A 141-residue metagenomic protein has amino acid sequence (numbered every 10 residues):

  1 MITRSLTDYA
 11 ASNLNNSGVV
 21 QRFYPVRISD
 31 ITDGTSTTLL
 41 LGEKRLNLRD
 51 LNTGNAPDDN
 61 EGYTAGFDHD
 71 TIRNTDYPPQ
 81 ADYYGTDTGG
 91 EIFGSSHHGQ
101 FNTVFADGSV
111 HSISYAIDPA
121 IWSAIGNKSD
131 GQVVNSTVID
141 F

Functional and structural regions predicted by a protein language model:
M1-F141: Surface-exposed loop/linker segments characteristic of extracytoplasmic
